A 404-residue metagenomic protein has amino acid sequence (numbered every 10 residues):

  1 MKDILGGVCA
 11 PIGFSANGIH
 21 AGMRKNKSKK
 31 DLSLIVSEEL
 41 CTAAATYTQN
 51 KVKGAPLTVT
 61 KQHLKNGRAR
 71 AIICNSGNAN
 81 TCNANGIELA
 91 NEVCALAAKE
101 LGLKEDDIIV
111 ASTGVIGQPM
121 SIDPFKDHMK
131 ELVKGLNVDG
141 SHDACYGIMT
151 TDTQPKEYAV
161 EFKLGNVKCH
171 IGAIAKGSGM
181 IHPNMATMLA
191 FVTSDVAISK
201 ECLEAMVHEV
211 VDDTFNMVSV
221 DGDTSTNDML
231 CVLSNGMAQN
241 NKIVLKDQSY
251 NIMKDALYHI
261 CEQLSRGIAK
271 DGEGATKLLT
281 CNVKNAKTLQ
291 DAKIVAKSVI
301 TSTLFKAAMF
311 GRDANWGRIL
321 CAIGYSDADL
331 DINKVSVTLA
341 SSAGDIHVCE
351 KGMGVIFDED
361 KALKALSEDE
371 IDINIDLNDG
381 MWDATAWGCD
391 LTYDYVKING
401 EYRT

Functional and structural regions predicted by a protein language model:
M1-E88, E92, A98-T404: A structural signal for small-residue-enriched, beta-sheet-centric alpha/beta enzyme cores and oligomeric scaffold folds
